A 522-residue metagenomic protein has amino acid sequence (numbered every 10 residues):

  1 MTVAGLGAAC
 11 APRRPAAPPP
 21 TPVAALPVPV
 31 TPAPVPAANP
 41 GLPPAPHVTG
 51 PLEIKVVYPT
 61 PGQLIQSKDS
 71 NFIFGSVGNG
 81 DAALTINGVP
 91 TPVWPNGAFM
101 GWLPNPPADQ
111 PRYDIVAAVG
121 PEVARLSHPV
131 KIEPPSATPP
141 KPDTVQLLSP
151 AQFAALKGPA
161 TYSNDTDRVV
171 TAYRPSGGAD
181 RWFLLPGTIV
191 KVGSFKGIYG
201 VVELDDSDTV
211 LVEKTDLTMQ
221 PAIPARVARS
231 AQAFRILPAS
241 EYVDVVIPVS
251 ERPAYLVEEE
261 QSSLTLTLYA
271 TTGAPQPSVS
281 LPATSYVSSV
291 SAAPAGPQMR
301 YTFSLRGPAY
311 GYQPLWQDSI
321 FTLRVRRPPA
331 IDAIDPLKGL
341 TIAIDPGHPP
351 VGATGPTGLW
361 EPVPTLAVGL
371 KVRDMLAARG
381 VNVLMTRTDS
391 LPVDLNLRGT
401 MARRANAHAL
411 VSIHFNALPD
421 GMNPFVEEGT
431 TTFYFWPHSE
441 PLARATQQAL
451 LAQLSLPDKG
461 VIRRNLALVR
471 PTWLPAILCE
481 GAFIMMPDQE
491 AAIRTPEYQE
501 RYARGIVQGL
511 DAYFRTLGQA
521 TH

Functional and structural regions predicted by a protein language model:
M1-G7: Bacterial N-terminal signal peptides
C10-P61, Q66-K68, F74, G80-A83 (+7 more regions): Short linear recognition/processing motifs and adjacent strand/loop elements at protein termini and domain edges
A24, P275-P277, V351-G355, P392-N396 (+4 more regions): Extracytoplasmic/secreted cell-surface and envelope-processing proteins
Y173-G177, G352-V363, T386-P392, G429-P437 (+2 more regions): Second-shell loop/turn segments in exported
W182-T188, P362-L370, D374, A378 (+9 more regions): Solvent-exposed, polar/charged alpha-helical surfaces in well-ordered, non-transmembrane soluble domains, broadly
R326-A409, P419-M422, V426-E428: Active-site histidine-acidic residue metal-binding/catalytic motifs, centered on HxH/HExxH-like signatures
H348-V351, T388-V393, F415-D420, P437-E440 (+4 more regions): Solvent-exposed loop/turn segments at secondary-structure junctions within structured extracellular/periplasmic domains
A405, A409-S412, P419, T431-Y434 (+1 more regions): Active-site-adjacent mobile loop/cap segments within catalytic or ligand-binding domains
